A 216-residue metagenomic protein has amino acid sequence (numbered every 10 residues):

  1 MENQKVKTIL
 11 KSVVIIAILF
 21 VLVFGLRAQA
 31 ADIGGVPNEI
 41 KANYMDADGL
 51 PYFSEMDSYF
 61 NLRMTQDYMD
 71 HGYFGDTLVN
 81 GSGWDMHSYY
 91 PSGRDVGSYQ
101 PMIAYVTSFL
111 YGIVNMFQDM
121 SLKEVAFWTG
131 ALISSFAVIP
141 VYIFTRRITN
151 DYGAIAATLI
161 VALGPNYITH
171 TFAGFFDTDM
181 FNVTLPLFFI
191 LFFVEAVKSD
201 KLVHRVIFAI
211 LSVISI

Functional and structural regions predicted by a protein language model:
M1-M45, M56, I155: Start-transfer (signal-anchor) and selected internal transmembrane alpha helices of multi-pass inner/ER membrane
M1-V13, A28, P101, Y105 (+4 more regions): Membrane-embedded, hydrophobic transmembrane alpha-helices
I15-R27, L110, Y142, F188-F192: Hydrophobic core segments of alpha-helical transmembrane domains in multi-pass membrane transport and ion-translocation
D32-M64, D70-H71, S82: Low-complexity, proline/glycine-enriched hydrophobic segments characteristic of transmembrane helices
F60-Y68, T77, S82-Q118: Short hydrophobic/aromatic helix or loop-helix immediately within or flanking a transmembrane segment in polytopic
Y68-Y73, I113-V114, F136, I143: Sec/Tat-exported extracytoplasmic proteins
V79-W84, W128-R147, Y152-I216: Membrane-embedded helix bundles of polyisoprenyl
Y90-Y105, N115-F136, F172-M180: Loop-to-helix entry region of an early transmembrane alpha helix in multi-pass inner-membrane enzymes
